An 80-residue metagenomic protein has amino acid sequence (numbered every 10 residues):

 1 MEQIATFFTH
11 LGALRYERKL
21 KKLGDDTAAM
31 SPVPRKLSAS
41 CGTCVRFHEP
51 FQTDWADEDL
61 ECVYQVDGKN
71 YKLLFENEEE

Functional and structural regions predicted by a protein language model:
M1-I4, H10, K21, T27-F47: Amphipathic, hydrophobic secondary-structure cores in small proteins
T6-F7, D54: Alpha-helical interaction segments
K19-K22, D26, T53-W55: Alpha-helix termini
K19-K22, K36, K69-K72: Context-gated lysine
E49-E80: C-terminal structural segments of small proteins and small subunits
